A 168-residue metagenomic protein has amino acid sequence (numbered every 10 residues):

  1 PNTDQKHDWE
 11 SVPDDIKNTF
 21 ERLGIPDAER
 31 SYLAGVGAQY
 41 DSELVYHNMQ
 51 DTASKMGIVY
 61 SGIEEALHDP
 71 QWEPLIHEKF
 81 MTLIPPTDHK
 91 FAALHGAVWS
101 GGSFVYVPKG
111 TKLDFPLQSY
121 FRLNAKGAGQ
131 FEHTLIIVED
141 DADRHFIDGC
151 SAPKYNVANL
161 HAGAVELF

Functional and structural regions predicted by a protein language model:
P1-F168: Glycine-rich and polybasic anion-binding loops at the starts of cofactor/ligand-binding domains
